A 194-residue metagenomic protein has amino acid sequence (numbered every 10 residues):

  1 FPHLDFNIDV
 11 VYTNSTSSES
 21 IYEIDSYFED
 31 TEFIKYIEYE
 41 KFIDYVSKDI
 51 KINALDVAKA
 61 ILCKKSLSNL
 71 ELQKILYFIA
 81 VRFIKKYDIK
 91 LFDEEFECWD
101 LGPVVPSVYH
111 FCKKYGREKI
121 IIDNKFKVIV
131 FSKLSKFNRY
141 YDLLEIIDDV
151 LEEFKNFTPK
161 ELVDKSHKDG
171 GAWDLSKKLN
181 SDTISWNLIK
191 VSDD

Functional and structural regions predicted by a protein language model:
F1-D194: Domain-edge interaction signal
